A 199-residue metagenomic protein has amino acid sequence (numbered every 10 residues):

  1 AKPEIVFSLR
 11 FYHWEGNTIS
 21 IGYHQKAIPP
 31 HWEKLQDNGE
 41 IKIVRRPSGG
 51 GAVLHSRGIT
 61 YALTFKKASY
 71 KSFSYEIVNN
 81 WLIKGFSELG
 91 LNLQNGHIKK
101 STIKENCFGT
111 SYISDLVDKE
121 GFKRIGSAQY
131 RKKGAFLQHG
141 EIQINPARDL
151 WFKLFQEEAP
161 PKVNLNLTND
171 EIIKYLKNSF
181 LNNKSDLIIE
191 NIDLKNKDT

Functional and structural regions predicted by a protein language model:
A1-S72: N-terminal lobe of the biotin/lipoate ligase/transferase fold
E4, G109-T110, A135: Short solvent-exposed loop/turn micro-motifs enriched in small/polar/acidic residues
E15, S56, D118-G121, K132-K133 (+1 more regions): Short acidic-glycine loop/turn motifs at beta-strand connectors
G22, P30-H31, I125-G126, W151-K153: Short helix/loop capping segments that flank catalytic or ligand/cofactor-binding pockets
H24-Q25, K66-A68, E120-G121, P146-D149: Short loop segments at secondary-structure junctions
R57-I113: Internal, conserved structured core segments that host functional sites
N80-K100, Y130-T199: Long, positively charged amphipathic alpha-helical accessory segments at protein N-termini or as interdomain linkers
S111-V117, G121-Q129: Aromatic/basic-lined ligand-recognition segments that form π-stacking hydrophobic pockets flanked by Lys/Arg to engage
